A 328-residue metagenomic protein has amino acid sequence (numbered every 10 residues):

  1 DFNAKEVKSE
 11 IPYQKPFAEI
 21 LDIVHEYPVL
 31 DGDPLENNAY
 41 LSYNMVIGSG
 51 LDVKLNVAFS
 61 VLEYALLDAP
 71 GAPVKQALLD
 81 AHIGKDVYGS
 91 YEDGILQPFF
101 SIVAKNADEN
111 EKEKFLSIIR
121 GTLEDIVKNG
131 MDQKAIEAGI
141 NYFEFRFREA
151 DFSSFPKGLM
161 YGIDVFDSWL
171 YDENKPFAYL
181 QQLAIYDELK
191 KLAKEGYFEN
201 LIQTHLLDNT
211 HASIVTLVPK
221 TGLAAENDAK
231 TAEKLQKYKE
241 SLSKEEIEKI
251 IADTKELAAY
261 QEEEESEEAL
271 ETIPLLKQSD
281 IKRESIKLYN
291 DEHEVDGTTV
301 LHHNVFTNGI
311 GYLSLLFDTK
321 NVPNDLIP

Functional and structural regions predicted by a protein language model:
F2-D52, Y64-S117, D132-M160, D164 (+2 more regions): Non-catalytic beta-strand/loop surface segments
K112-I136, L170-A258: Ordered core of a single globular domain
